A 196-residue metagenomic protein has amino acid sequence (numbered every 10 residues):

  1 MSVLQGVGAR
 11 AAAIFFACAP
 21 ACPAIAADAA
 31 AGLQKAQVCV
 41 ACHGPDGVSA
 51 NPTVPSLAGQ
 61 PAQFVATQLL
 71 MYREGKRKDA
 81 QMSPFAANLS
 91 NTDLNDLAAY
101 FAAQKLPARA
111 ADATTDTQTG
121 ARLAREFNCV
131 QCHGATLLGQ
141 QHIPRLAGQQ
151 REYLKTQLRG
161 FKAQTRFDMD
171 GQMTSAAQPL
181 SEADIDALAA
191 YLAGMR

Functional and structural regions predicted by a protein language model:
M1-A12: Bacterial N-terminal signal peptides that target proteins for export
R10-A21: Bacterial N-terminal signal peptides
C22-A26: Sec/Tat signal peptide C-region and signal peptidase I cleavage site
A27-D46, D112-A135, Q150: Sequence/structural segment immediately N-terminal to covalent heme-attachment motifs in c-type and related
G47-K78, S83-N88, A121, R125 (+3 more regions): Gly/Gly-Pro-rich "capping" loops immediately C-terminal to redox-active cysteine motifs in periplasmic/lumenal
A87-R109, E152, Q157, A176-R196: C-terminal capping alpha-helices of c-type cytochrome domains
S90-R145: Surface-exposed, polar helix/loop patches in the mature regions of secreted/periplasmic/lumenal proteins that form
